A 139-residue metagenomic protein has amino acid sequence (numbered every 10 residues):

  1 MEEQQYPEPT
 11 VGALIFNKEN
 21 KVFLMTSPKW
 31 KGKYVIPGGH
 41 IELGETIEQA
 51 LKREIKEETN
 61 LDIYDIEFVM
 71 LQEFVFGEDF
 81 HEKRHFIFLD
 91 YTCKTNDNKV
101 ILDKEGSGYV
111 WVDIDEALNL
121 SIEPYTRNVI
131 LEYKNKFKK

Functional and structural regions predicted by a protein language model:
M1-V22, E67-V69, T92: Conserved N-terminal beta-strand and adjoining loop/helix that marks the start of the Nudix/MutT-like hydrolase domain
Q5-P7, H81-I87, G106: A generic structural micro-feature
N17-E57: Conserved Nudix-box catalytic region and its N-terminal flanking loop in Nudix hydrolases and closely related
K21-V22, N98-I101: Short helix-loop capping/hinge motifs at secondary-structure junctions, enriched in acidic/polar residues
E58-D65: Short secondary-structure junctions
E73-K99: Active-site-adjacent beta-strand/loop module that shapes the phosphate/pyrophosphate-binding cleft
T92, I101-E132: NUDIX/MutT-family hydrolases
